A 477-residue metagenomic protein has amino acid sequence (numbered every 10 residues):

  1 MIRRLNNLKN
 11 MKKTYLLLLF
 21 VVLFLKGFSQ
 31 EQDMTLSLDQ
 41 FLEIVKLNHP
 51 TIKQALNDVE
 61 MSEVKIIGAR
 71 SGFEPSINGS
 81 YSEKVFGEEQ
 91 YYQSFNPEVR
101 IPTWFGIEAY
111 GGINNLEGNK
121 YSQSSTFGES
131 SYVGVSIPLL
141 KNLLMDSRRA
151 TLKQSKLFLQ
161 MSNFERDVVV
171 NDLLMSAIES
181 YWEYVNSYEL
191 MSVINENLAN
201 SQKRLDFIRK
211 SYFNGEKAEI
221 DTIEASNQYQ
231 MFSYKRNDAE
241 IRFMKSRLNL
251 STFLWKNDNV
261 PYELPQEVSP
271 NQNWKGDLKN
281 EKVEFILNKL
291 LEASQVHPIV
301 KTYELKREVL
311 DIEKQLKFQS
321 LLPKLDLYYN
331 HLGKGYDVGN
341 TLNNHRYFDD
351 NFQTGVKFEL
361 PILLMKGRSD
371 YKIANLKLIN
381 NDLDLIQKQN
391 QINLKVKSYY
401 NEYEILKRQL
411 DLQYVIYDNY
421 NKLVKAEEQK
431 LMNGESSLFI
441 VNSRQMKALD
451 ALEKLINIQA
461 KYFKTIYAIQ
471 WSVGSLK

Functional and structural regions predicted by a protein language model:
M1-D33: Bacterial Sec-dependent N-terminal signal peptides
N7-N10, L157, F164-K289, E402 (+4 more regions): Periplasmic alpha-helical coiled-coil/stalk elements that build and connect Gram-negative outer-membrane
F28-Q90, L140, L144-R148, Q154-K156 (+6 more regions): Bacterial Sec-pathway N-terminal export signals of envelope proteins
E31-D33, S80-I137, V268-K282, Q315 (+1 more regions): Small/polar, glycine/serine/threonine/aspartate-rich low-complexity segments that form flexible
L42, Q54-A69, V169, L173-I194 (+7 more regions): Amphipathic alpha-helical coiled-coil segments
K53-N57, R70, W104-G128, L139-V170 (+7 more regions): Sec/SRP-type N-terminal targeting helices
S62, F73, R100-T103, G111-G112 (+9 more regions): Membrane-embedded alpha-helical bundles of multi-pass transporters/translocases, especially carrier/permease families
A239, P298, N381, I458: Metallo-beta-lactamase
